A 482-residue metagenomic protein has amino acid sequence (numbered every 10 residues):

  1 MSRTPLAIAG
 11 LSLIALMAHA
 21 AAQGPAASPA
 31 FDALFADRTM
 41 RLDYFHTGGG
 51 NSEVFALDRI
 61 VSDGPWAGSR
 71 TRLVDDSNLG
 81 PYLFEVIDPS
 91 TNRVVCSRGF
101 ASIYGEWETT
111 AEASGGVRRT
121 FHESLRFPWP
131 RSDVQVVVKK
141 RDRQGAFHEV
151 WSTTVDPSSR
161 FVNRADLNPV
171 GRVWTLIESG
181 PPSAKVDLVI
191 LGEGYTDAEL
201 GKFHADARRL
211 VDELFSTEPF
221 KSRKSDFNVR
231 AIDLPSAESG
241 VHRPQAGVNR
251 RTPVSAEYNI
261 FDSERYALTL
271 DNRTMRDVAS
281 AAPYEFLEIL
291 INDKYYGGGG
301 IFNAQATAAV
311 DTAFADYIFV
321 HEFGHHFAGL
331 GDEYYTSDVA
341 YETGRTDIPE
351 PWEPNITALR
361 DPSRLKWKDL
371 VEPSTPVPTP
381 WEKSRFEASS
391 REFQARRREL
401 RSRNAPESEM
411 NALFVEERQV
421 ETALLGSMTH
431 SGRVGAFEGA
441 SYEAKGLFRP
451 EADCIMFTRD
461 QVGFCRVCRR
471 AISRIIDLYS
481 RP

Functional and structural regions predicted by a protein language model:
P29, D37-V74: Short amphipathic, basic-aromatic surface patches that mediate peripheral association with negatively charged
F35-H46, G50-E53, Y334-P482: Replace "(M1/M4/M9/M12/WLM)" with "(e.g., M1/M4/M8/M9/M12/M26/WLM)" and add "not limited to" to clarify scope
V74-Y82: Short coil-to-beta strand junction motifs in C2/discoidin
S114-P182: Extended acidic/polar, glycine-enriched regions that form or flank non-catalytic beta-rich accessory modules
R160-K221, A231-V241: Fold-level signature of zinc-dependent metallopeptidase catalytic domains
K202, G299-E322: Short pre-active-site segment immediately N-terminal to the catalytic Zn-binding motif
D226-F302: Active-site-proximal segments of metallohydrolase catalytic domains
F323-V339: Catalytic Zn2+-binding segment of zinc metalloproteases
